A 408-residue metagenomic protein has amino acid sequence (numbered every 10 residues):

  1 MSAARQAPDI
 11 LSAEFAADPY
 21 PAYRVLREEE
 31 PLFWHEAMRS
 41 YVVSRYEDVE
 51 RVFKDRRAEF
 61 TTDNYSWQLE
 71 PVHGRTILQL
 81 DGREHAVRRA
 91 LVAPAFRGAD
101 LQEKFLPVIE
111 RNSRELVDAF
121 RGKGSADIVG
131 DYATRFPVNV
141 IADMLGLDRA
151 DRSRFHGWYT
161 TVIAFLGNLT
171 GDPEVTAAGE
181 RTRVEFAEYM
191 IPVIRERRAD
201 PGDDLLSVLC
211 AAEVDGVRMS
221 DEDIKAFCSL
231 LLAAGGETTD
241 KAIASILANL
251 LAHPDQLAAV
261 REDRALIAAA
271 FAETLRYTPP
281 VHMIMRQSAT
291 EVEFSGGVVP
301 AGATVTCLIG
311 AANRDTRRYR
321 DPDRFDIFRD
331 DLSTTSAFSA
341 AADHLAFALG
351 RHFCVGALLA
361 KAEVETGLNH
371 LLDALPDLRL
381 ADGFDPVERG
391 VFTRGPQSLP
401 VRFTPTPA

Functional and structural regions predicted by a protein language model:
M1-A408: Cytochrome P450
